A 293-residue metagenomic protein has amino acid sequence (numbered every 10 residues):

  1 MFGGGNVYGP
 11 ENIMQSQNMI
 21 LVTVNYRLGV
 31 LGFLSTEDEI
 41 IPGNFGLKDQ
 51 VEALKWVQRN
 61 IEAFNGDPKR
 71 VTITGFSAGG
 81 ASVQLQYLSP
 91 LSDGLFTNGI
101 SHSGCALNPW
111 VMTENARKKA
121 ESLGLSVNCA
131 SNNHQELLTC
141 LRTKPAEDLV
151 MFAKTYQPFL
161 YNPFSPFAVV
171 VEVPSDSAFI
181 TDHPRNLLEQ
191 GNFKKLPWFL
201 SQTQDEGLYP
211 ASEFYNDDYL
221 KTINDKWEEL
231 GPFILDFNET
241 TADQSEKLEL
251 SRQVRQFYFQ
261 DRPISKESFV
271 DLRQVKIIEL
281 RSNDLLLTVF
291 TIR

Functional and structural regions predicted by a protein language model:
M1-L138, T143, L188-F214: Serine-hydrolase-like catalytic core of hydrolytic proteins
C140, A146-R293: Substrate-gating cap/lid region and adjacent catalytic-acid/histidine neighborhood within extracellular/lumenal
